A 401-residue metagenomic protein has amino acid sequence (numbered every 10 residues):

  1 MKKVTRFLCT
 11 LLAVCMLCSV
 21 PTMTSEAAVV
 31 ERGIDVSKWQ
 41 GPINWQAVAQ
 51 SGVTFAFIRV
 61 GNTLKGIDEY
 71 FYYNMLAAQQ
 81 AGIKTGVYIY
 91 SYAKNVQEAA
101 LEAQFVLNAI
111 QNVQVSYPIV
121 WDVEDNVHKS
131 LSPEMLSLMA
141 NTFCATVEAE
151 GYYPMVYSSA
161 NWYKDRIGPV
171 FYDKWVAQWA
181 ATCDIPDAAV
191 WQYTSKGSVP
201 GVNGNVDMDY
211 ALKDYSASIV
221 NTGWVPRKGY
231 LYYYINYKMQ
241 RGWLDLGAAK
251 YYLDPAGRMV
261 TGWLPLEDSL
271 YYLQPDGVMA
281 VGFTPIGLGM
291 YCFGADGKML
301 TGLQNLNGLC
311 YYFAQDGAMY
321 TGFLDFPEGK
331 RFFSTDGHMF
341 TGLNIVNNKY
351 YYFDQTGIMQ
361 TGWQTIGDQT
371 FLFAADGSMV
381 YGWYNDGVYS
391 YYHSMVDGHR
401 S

Functional and structural regions predicted by a protein language model:
M1-L11: Bacterial N-terminal signal peptides that target proteins for export
T10-S19: Bacterial N-terminal signal peptides
C18-V30: Sec-dependent signal peptide cleavage junction
A28-C144, E148-G151: Substrate-binding cleft of extracellular glycoside hydrolase catalytic domains
A28-Q40, Q46, Q50, G168-N221: Functionally critical loop-and-helix segments that line ligand-binding/catalytic clefts of soluble enzyme domains
T85, Y153-M155, K174: Hydrophobic anchor at the start of a short beta-strand that flanks the dinucleotide cofactor-binding loop
V147-K164: Aromatic-lined carbohydrate-recognition surfaces of secreted/lumenal glycan-active proteins
I219-S401: Extracellular adhesion/carbohydrate-binding repeat motifs centered on closely spaced tryptophans
